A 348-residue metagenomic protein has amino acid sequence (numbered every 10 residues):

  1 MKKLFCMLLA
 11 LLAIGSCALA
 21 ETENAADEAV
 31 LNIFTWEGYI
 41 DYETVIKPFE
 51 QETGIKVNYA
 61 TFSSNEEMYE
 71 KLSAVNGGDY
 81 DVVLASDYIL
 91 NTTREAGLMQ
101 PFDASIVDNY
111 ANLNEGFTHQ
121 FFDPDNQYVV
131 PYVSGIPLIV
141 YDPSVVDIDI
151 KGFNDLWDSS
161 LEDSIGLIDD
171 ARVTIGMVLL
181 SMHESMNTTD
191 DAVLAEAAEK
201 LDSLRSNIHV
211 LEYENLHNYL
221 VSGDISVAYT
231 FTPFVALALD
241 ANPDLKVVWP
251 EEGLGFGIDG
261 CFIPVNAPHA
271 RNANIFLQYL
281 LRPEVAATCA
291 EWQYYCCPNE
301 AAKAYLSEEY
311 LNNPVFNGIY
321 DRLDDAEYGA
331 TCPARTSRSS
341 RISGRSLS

Functional and structural regions predicted by a protein language model:
M1-L31: Short, low-complexity disordered leader/linker segments with a strong preference for bacterial N-terminal type II
N24-T92, N218: Early extracytoplasmic/lumenal segment of secretory-pathway proteins
G78-A85, Q100-L138, S164-G166: A structural signal for short loop-to-beta-strand junctions that line the ligand-binding cleft of periplasmic/secreted
Q100-A111, V129, P243-G255, P264-A267: Short beta-strand->loop
L138-V145, L180-H183, G257-A270, T288-W292: A bilobed periplasmic-binding-protein/Venus flytrap-type ligand-binding module shared by bacterial periplasmic
L167-D170, T174, V178, M186-E252: Ligand-binding pocket segment of bilobal, Venus flytrap-like solute-binding proteins
P264-D324: Mature extracytoplasmic/periplasmic domains
D321-S348: Conserved C-terminal helix/tail region of periplasmic/extracytoplasmic solute-binding proteins
